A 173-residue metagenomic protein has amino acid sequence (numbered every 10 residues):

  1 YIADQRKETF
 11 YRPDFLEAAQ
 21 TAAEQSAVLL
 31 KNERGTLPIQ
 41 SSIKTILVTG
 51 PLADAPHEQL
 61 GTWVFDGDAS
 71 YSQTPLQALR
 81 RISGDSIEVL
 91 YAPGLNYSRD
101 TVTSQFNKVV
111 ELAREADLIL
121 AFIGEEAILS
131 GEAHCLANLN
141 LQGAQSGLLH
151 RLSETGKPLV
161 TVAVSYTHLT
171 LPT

Functional and structural regions predicted by a protein language model:
Y1-V164: Preference for extracellular/luminal or secreted protein segments
T167-T173: Conserved small/polar residues in nucleotide/adenosyl-binding loops
